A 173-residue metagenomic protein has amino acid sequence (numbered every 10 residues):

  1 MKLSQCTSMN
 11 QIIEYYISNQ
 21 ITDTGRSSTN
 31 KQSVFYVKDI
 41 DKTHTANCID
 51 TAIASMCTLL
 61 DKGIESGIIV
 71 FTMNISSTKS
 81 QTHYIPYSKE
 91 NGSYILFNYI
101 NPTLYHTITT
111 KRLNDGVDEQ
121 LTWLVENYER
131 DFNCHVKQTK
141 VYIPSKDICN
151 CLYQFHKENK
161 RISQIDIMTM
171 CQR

Functional and structural regions predicted by a protein language model:
M1-R173: A structural boundary/capping signal
